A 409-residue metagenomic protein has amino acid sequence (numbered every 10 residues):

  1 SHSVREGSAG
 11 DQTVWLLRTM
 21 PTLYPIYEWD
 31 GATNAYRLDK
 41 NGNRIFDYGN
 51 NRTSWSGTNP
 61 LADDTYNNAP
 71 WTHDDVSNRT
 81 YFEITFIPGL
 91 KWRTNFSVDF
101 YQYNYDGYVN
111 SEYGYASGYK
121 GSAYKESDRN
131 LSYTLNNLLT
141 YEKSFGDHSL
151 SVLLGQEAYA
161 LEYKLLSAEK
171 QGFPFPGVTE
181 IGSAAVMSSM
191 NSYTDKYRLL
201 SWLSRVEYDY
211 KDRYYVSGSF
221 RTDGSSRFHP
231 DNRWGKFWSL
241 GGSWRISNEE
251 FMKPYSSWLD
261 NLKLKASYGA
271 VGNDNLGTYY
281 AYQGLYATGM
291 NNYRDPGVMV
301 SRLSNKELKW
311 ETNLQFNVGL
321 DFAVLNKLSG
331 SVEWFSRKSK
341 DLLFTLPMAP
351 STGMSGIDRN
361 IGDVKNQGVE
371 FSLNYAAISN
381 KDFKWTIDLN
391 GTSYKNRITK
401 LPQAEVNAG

Functional and structural regions predicted by a protein language model:
S1-H2, G49-V109, G118-G409: Extracellular/periplasmic, surface-exposed regions of secreted and cell-surface proteins
E6-D75, D295: Acidic/polar loop-and-plug regions of large Gram-negative outer-membrane beta-barrel proteins
